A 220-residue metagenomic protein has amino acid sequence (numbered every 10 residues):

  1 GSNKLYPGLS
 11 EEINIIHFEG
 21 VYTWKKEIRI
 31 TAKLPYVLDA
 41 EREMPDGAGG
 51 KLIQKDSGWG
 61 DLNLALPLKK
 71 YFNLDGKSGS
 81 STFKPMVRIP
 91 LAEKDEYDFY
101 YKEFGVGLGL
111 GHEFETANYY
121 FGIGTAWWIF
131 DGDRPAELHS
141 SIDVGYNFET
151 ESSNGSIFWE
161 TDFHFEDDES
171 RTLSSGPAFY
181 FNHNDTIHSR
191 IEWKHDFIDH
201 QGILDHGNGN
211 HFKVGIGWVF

Functional and structural regions predicted by a protein language model:
G1-E96, Y100-A117, F121-I123, W127-F130 (+2 more regions): Transmembrane beta-barrel domains of Gram-negative outer membranes and organellar outer membranes
